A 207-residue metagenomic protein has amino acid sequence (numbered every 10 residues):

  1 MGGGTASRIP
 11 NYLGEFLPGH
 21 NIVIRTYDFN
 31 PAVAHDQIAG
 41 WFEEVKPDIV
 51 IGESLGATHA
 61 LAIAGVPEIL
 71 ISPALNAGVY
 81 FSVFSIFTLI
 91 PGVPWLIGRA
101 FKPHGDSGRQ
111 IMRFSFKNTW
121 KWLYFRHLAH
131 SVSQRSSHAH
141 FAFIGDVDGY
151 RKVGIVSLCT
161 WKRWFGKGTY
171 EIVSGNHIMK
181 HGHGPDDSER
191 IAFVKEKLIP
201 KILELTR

Functional and structural regions predicted by a protein language model:
M1, I51, F143-G145: Short hydrophobic segments within beta-strands
M1-V45, N176-H177: Active-site catalytic motif of lipid deacylating hydrolases and related acyltransferases
A6-G14, A60, G154-L158: Short, highly selective alpha-helical patches that border small-molecule cofactor pockets in redox/cofactor-processing
N11, E15, A62-V66, P200: Short, well-ordered alpha-helices that flank and scaffold nucleotide-derived cofactor binding pockets
W41-K46, A62-A64, V132-H138: Flexible, charged surface loops at secondary-structure boundaries
D48-I51, P67-I69: Residue in the alpha/beta-hydrolase core beta-strand immediately N-terminal to the catalytic nucleophile
I51-L61: Gly/Ala-rich beta-loop-alpha elbow adjacent to hydrolase catalytic centers
P67-T206: The alpha/beta-hydrolase serine catalytic core
